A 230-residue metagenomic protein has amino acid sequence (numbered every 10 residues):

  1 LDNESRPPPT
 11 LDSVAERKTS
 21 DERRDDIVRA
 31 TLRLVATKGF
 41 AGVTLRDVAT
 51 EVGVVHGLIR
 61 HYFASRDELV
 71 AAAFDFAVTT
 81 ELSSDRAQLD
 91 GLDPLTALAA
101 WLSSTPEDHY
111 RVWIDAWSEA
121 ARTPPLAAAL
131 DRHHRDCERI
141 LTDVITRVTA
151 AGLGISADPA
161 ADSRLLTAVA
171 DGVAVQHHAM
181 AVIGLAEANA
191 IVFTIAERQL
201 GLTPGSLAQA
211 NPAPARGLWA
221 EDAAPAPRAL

Functional and structural regions predicted by a protein language model:
L1-A15: Short, intrinsically disordered or compositionally biased N-terminal tails of bacterial proteins
R23, R66, A73, A77 (+6 more regions): Hydrophobic/aromatic residues within well-ordered alpha-helical segments
R23-D26, A30-E68, A72: Helix-turn-helix
D26, A30-T37, S84, V112 (+2 more regions): Solvent-exposed, amphipathic alpha-helical segments
A64-E68, L89, E107, A121 (+4 more regions): Residues in soluble alpha-helical coiled-coils and helical-bundle/repeat scaffolds
A72, L82-R111, D162-L166: Hydrophobic alpha-helical connector segments
P106-D131: Amphipathic alpha-helical segments used for helix-helix packing
A127-D131, R135, V148-D222, R228-L230: Hydrophobic/aromatic-rich alpha-helical bundle segments in the mid-to-C-terminal region
